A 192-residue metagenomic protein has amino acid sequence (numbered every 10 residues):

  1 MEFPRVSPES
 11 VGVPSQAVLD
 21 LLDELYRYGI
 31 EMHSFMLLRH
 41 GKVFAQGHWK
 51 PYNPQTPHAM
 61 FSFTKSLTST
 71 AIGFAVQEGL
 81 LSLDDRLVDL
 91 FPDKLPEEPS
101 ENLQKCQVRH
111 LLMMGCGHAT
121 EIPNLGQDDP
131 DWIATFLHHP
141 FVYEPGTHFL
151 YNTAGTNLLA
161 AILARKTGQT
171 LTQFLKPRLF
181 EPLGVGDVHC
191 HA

Functional and structural regions predicted by a protein language model:
M1-P14: Short, compositionally biased leader-like segments
V6-E9, P96-P99, P145-G146, A161: Second-shell loop/turn segments in exported
A17, L21-Y52: A short, well-structured edge-of-sheet supersecondary motif
G29, N102-K105, D128-D129, V142: Extracellular/periplasmic catalytic domains that process cell-envelope and extracellular macromolecules
G41, H58-D84, L111, L159-L163: Active-site SXXK
P54-Q55, H118-A192: Catalytic-site signature segments of enzymes, centered on catalytic residues
A59, E78-C116, H138, T167-A192: Active-site helix/loop module of the DD-peptidase/beta-lactamase fold, centered on the serine-lysine SxxK catalytic
F61-L67, L103-C106, F149-N157: Aromatic- and histidine-enriched alpha-helix N-cap/loop-to-helix transition segments that scaffold the rims
